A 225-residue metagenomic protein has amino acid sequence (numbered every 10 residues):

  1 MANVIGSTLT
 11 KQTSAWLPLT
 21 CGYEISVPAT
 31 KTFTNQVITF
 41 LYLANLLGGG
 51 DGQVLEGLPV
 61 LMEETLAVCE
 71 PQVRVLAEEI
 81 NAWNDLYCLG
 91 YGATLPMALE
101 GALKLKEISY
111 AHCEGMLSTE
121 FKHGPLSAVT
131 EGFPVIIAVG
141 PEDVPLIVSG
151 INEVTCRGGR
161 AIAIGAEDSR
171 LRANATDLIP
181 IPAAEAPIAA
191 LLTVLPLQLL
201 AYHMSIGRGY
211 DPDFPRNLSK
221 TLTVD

Functional and structural regions predicted by a protein language model:
M1-D225: A SIS-like phosphosugar-recognition module
